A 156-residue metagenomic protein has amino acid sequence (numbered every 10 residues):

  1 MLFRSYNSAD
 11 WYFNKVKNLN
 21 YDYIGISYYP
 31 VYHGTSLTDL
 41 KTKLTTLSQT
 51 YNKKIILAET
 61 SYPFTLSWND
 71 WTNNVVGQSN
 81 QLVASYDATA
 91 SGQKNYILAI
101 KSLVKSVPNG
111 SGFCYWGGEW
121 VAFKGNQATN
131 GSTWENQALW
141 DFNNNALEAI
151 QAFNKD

Functional and structural regions predicted by a protein language model:
F3-R4, W116: Conserved beta-strand termini and adjacent loop/short-helix elements that scaffold enzyme active sites in alpha/beta
R4, D10-T38, T42-L44, K53-K54 (+2 more regions): Aromatic- and acid-rich polysaccharide-binding/catalytic face of secreted or lumenal carbohydrate-active enzymes
N7, G34, T38, D87-N95: Soluble non-cytosolic domains of exported or imported proteins
F13, L40-S48, I97-S102, I150: Generic structural signal for well-ordered alpha-helices, preferentially at hydrophobic/aromatic core positions
N18, Q49, S106-V107: Alpha-helix termination/capping residues and helix-transition junctions
Y21, N109-G110: A structural motif
T65-Y96, L103, V107-P108, C114-D156: Aromatic-rich peripheral "rim/lid" segments of glycoside hydrolase catalytic domains that contact and position glycan
